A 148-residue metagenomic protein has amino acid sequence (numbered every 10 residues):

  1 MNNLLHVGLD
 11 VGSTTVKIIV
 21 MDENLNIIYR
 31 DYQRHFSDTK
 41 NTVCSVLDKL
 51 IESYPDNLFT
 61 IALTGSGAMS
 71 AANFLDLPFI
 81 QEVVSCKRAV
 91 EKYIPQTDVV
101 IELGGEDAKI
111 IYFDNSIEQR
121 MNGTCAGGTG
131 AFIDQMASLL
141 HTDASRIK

Functional and structural regions predicted by a protein language model:
M1-E82: N-terminal glycine/serine-rich phosphate-binding loop of ATP-dependent small-molecule kinases, especially carbohydrate
M1-N2, A68-E118: Conserved phosphate-binding catalytic cores of ATP/NTP-utilizing and phosphoryl-transfer enzymes
T14, G67-M69, E106-D107, T129-F132: Gly/Ser/Thr-rich beta-alpha loop segments that engage phosphate groups in nucleotides
Q33-S37, V83-A89, G123-A131: Short, acidic/turn-prone active-site loops that include or flank metal/cofactor- and phosphate-binding residues
K40-V43, R88-I94, G130-Q135: Short, charged, surface-exposed secondary-structure boundary motifs
K49-S53, Y93, V100, L139-D143: Change "in soluble alpha/beta enzymes" to "in soluble alpha/beta proteins
N115-K148: Glycine-rich phosphate-binding loop plus the immediately following alpha-helix
